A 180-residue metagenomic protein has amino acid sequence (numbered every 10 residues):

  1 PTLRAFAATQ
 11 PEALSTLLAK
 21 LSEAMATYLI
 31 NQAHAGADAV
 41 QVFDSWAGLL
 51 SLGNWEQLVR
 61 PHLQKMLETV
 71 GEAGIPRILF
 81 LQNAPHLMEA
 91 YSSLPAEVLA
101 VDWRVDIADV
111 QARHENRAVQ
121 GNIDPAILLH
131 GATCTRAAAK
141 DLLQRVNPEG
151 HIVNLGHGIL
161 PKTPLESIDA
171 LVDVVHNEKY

Functional and structural regions predicted by a protein language model:
P1-Y180: Active-site loop segments of alpha/beta catalytic cores
